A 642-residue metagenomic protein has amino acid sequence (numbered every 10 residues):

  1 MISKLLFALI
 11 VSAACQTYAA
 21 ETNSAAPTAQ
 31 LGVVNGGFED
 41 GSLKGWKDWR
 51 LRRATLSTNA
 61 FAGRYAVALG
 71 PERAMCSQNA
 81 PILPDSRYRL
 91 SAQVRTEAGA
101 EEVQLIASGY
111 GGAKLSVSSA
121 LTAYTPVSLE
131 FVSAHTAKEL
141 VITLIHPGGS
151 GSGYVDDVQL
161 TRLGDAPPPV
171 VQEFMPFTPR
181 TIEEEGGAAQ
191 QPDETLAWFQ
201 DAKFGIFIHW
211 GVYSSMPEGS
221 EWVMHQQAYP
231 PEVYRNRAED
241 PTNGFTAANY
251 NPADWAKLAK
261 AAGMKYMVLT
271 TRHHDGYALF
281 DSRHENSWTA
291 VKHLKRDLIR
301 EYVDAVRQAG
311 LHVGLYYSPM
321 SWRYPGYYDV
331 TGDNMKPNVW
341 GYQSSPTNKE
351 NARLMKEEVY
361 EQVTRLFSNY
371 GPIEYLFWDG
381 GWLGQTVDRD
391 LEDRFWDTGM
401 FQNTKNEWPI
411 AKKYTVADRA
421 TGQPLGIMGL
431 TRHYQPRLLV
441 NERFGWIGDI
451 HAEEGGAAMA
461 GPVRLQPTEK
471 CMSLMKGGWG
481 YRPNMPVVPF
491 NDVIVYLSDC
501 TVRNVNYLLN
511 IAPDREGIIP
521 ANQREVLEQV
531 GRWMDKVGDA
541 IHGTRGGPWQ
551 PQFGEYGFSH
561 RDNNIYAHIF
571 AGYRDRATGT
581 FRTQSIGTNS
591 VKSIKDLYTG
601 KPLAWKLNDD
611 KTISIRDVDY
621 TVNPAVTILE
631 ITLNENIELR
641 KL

Functional and structural regions predicted by a protein language model:
M1-L5, A259: Positively charged n-region of N-terminal signal peptides that target proteins for export
K4-A14: Bacterial N-terminal signal peptides
L5, G32, A60-G63, G70 (+4 more regions): A short, polar/charged loop/turn motif at coil->beta-strand junctions and beta-hairpin connectors
Q16-Y18: Sec/Tat signal peptide C-region and signal peptidase I cleavage site
A20-E173: Extracellular and organelle-lumenal recognition/adhesion modules and their flexible linkers in secreted
P168-L642: Mature catalytic domains of secreted/periplasmic carbohydrate-active enzymes
